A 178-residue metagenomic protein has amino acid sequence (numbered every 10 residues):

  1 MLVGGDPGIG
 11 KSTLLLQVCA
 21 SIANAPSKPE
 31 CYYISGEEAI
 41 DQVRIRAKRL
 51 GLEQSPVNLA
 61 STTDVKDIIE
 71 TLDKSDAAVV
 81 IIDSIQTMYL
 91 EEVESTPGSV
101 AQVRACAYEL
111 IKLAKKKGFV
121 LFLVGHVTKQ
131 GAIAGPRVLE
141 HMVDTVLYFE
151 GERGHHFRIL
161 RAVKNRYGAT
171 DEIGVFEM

Functional and structural regions predicted by a protein language model:
M1: Conserved beta-strand position immediately N-terminal to the Walker
G5-I9, T13-K112: Conserved inter-motif catalytic segment of the P-loop NTP-binding fold
K28-P29, S55, G118-F119, H141-T145 (+2 more regions): Short glycine-/polar-rich loops that comprise or flank the Walker A/P-loop and associated switch/sensor motifs
E37, S84, V124-T128, E152 (+1 more regions): A short beta-strand-to-loop transition that corresponds to the Sensor-1 phosphate-sensing loop of AAA+ P-loop ATPases
A47-K48, A132-M142: Short regulatory helix/loop adjacent to the ATP-binding pocket of P-loop NTPases
D73-V79, Q86, M142, G151-M178: Conserved P-loop NTPase
M88-E92, V127-A134: Short, solvent-exposed loop/turn segments at secondary-structure junctions
A101-H126, M142-R153: Substrate-engagement module of ASCE P-loop NTPases
